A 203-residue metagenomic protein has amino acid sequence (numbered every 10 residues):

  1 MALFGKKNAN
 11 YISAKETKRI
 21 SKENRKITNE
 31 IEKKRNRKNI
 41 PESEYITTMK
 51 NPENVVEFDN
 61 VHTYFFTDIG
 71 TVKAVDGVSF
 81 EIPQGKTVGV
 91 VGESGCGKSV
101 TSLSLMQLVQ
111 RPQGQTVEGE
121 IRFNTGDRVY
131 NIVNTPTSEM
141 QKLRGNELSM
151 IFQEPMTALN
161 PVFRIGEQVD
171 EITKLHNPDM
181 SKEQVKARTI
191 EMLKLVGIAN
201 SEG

Functional and structural regions predicted by a protein language model:
M1-G203: ABC transporter nucleotide-binding domains
